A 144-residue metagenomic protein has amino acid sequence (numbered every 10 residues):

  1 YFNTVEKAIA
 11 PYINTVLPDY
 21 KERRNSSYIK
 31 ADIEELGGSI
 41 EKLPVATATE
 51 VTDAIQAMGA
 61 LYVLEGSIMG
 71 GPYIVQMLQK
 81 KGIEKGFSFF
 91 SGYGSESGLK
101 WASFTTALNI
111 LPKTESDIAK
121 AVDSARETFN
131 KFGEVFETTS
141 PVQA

Functional and structural regions predicted by a protein language model:
Y1-A144: Metal- and O2-centered redox machinery and metal/ROS homeostasis
